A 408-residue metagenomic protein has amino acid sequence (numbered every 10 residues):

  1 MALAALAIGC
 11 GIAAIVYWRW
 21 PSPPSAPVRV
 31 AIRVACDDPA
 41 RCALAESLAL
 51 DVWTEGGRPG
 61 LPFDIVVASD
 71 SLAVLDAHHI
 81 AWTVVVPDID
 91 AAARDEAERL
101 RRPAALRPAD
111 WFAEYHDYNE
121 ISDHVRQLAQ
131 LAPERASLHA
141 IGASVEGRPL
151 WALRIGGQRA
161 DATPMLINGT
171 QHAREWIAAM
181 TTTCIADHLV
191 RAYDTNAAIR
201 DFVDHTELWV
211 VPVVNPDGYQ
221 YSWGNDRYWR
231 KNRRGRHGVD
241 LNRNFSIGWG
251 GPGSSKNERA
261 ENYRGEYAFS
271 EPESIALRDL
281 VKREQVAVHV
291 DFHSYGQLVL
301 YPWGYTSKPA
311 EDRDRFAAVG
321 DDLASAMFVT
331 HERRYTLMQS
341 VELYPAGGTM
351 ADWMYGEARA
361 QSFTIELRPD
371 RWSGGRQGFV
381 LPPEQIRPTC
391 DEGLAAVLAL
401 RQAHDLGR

Functional and structural regions predicted by a protein language model:
M1-L3, G9-R408: M14 metallocarboxypeptidase catalytic domain recognition
